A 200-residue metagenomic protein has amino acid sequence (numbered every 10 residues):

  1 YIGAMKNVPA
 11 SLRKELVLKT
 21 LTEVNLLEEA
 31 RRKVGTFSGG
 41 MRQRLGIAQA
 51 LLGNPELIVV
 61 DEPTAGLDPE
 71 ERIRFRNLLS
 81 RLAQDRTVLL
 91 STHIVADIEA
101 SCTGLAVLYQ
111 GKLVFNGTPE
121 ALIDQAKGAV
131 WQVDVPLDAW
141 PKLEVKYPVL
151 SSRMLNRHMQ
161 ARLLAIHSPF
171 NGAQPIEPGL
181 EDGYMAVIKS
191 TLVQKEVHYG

Functional and structural regions predicted by a protein language model:
Y1-Y109: ABC transporter nucleotide-binding domains
P9, T118, I176-G179: Short loop/turn segments at beta->alpha junctions
L16, A139-K142, G179, G183: Exposed alpha-helical structural elements
A30, A139-P141, H167-P169: Residues that cap or initiate secondary-structure elements
G46, D124-K127, K189: A generic structural signal for secondary-structure junctions that act as hinges or helix/strand caps at the edges
F75-L163: ABC transporter nucleotide-binding domain
S151, L155-G200: C-terminal coupling/interaction segments
